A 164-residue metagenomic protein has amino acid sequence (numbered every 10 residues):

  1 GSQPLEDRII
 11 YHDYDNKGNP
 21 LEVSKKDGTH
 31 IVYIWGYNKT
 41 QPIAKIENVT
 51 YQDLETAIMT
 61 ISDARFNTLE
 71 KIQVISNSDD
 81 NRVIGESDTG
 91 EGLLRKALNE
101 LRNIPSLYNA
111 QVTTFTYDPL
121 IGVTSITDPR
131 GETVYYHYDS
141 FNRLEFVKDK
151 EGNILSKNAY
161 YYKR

Functional and structural regions predicted by a protein language model:
G1-D15, N19-K25, T29-D128, T133-R164: Beta-strand elements of repeat-based all-beta scaffolds
